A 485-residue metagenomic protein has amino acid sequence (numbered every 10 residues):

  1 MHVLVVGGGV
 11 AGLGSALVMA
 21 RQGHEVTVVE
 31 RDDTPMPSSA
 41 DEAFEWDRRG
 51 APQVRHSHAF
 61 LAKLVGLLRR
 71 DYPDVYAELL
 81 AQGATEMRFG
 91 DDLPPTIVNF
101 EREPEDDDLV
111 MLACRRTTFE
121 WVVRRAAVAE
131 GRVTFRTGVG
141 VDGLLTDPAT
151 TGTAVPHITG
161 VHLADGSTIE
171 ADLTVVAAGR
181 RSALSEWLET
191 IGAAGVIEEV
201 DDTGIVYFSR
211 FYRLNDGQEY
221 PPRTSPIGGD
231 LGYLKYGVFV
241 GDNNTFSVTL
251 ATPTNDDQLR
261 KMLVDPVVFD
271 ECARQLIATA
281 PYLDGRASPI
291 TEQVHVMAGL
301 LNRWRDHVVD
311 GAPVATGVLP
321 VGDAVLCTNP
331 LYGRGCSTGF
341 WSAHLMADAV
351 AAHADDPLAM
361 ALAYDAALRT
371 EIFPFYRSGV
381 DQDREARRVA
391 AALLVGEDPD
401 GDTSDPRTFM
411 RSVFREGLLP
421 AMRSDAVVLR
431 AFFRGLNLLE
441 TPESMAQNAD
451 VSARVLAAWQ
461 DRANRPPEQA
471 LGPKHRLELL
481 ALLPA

Functional and structural regions predicted by a protein language model:
M1-S39: N-terminal Rossmann-like FAD-binding beta1-loop-alpha1 element of flavoenzymes
V18, Q22, S39-L93: N-terminal FAD cofactor-binding segment of flavoenzymes
A59-F60, D106-R125, A183: Short beta-strand to alpha-helix junction loop
I97-R116, I158, A251-N255: Helix-loop-beta segment of a Rossmann-like dinucleotide-binding subdomain
A129-C272: Predominantly flavin-linked oxidoreductase catalytic cores and closely associated redox partners
Q258-L345, A349-F375: FAD/FMN-dependent oxidoreductases across multiple families
A347-A485: C-terminal helical "tail/cap" subdomain of flavin- and related membrane-associated enzymes
